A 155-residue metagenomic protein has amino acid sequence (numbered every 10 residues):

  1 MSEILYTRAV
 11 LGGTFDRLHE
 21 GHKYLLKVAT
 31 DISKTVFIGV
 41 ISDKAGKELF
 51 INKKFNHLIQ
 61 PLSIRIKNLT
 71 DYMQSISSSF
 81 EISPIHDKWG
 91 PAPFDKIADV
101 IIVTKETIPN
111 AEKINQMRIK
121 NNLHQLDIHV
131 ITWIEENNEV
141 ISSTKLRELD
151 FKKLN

Functional and structural regions predicted by a protein language model:
M1-N155: Nucleotidyltransferase catalytic core that binds NTPs
